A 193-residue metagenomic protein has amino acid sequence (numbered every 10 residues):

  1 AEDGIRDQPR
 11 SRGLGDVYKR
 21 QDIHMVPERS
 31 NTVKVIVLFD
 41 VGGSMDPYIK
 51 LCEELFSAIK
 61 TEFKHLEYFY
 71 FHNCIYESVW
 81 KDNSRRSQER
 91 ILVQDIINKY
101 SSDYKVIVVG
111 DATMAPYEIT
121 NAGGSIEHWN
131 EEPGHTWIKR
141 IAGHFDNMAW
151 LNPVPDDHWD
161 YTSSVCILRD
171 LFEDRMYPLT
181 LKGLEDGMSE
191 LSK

Functional and structural regions predicted by a protein language model:
A1, C52, L92, P133-G134: Amphipathic coiled-coil/heptad-repeat helices and related helical stalk/stem segments that mediate oligomerization
A1-Y18: Single conserved hydrophobic/aromatic residue that forms the stacking wall/gate of nucleotide- or nucleobase-binding
L14, V33, F63-L66, S102-Y104 (+1 more regions): Short glycine-/polar-rich loops that comprise or flank the Walker A/P-loop and associated switch/sensor motifs
D16, E53-S57, G124: Amphipathic alpha-helical scaffolding segments
Q21-F63: An amphipathic, basic-hydrophobic helix/alpha-beta surface used to engage anionic, phosphate-rich ligands or surfaces
E67-I119, H135, V154: Von Willebrand factor
Y100-S102, A112, P116-K193: Von Willebrand factor type A / integrin I
